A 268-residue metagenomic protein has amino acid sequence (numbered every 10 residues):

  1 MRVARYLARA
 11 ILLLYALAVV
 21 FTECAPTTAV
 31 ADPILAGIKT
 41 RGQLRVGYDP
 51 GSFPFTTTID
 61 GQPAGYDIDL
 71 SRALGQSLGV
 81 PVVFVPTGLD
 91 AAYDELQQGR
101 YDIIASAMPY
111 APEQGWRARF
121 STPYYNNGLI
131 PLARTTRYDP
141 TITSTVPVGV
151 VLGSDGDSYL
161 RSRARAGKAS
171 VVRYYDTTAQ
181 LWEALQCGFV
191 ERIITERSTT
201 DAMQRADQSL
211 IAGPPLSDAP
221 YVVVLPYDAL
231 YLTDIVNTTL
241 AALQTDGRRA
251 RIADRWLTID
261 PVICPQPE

Functional and structural regions predicted by a protein language model:
R2-V83, A250-E268: N-terminal hydrophobic or amphipathic helices and topogenic motifs
C24-P33, S158-D176, Q208-P214, A241-E268: Ligand-binding clefts/hinges and TM-proximal coupling segments of bilobed small-molecule sensing domains
D32, I68-S77, T136-G156, V222-V262: Extended ligand-binding regions for polar small-molecule ligands
R45-F53, G61-L78, M108-P109, I130-E183 (+3 more regions): Bilobed "Venus flytrap"/periplasmic-binding protein-like clamshell domains and structurally analogous long
P50, Y125-A133, R197, D201-A241 (+1 more regions): Periplasmic-binding protein-like
I68, R72, Q76, P81-T143 (+1 more regions): Acidic, polar ligand-binding/catalytic clefts
L74, L96-Q97, A184-Q186, V236: Hydrophobic residues within well-ordered alpha-helices
V83-D94, V172-C187, A219: Short helix-initiation/N-cap motifs at beta->coil->alpha
